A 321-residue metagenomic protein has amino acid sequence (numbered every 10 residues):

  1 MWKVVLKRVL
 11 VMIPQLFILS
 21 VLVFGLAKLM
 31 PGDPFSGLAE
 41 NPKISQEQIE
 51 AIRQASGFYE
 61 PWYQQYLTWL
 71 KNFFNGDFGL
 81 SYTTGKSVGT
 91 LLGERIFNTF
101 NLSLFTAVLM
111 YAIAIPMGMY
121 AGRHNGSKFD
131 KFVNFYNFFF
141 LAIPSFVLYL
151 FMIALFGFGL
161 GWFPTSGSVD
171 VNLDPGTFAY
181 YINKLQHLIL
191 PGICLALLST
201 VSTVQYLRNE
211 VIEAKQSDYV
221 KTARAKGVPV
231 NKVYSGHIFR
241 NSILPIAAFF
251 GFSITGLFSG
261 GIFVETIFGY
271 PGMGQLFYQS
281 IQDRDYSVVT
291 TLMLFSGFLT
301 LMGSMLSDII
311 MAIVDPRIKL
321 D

Functional and structural regions predicted by a protein language model:
W2-K3, I96-F129, S145, D174-D321: Alpha-helical transmembrane segments of integral membrane proteins, especially multi-pass inner/plasma-membrane
M12, R95, T99, F135-A142 (+1 more regions): Residue-level signal for discrete positions within transmembrane alpha-helices of multi-pass small-molecule
Q15-Q64, L160-Y181: Hydrophobic alpha-helical transmembrane segments of membrane transport/permease proteins and related membrane-embedded
L22-L29, T68-N72, Y136-S166, C194-T200: Membrane-water interface segments at the C-terminal ends of transmembrane alpha-helices in multi-pass inner-membrane
V23, A27, P31, F35 (+7 more regions): Membrane-water interface at transmembrane helix exits
K43-N75, F268-Q279: Short hydrophobic, aromatic-rich alpha-helical segments embedded in or entering the lipid bilayer of multi-pass
Q54-W62, D77-V88, D170-L188, I281-S287: Membrane-interfacial helix-loop-helix junctions in multi-pass membrane proteins
Y59-I115: An internal, D/E-rich "acidic patch" concept
